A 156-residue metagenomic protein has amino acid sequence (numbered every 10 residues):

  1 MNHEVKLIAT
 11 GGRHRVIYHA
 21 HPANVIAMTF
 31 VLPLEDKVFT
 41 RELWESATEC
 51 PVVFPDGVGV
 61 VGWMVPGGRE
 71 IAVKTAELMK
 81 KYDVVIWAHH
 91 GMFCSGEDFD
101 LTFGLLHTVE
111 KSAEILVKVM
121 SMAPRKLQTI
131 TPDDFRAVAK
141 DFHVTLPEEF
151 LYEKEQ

Functional and structural regions predicted by a protein language model:
M1-Q156: Glycine-rich flexible loops
